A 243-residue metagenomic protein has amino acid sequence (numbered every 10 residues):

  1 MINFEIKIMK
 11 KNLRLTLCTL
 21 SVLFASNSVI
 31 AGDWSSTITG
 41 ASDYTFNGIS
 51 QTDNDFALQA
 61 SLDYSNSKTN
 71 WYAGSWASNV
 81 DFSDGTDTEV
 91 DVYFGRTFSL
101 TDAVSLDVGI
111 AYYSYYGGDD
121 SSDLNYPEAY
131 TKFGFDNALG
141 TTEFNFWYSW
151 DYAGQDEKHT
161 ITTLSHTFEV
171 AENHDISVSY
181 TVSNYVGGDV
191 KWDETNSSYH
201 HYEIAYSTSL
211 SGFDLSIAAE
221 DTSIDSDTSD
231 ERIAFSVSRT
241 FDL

Functional and structural regions predicted by a protein language model:
I2-T19, A25-L243: Outer-membrane beta-barrel proteins
